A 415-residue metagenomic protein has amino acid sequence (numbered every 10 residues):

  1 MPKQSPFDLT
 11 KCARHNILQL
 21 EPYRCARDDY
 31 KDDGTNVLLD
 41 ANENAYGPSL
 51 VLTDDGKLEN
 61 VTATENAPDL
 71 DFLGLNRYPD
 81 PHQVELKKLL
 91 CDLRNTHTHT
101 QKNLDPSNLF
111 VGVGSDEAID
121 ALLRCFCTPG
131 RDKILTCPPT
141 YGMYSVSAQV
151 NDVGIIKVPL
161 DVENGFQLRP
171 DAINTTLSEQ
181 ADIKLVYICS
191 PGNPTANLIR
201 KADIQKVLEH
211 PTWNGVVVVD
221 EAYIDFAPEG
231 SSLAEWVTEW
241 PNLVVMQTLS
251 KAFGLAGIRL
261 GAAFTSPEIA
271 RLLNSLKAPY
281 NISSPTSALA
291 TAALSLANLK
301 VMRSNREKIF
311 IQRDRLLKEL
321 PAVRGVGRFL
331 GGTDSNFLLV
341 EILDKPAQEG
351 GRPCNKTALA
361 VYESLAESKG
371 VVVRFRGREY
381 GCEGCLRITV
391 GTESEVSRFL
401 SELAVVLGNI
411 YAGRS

Functional and structural regions predicted by a protein language model:
P2-H82, L89-D92, D182: N-terminal "arm"/small-domain region of PLP-dependent enzymes with the aminotransferase-like
T53-L70, H99-K102, D344-K356: Intrinsically disordered, low-complexity domain-flanking/linker segments in eukaryotic proteins, enriched
L73-T212, Y223-W240, V244: Conserved core of the PLP fold type I
A202, C354-K356, E367-S368, V373 (+1 more regions): PLP-dependent enzyme catalytic core of the Aspartate aminotransferase-like
N242-V323, R328-L330: PLP-dependent aminotransferase class I/II
G257, D334-N336, Y380-E383: Short acidic/glycine-enriched loop/turn segments that link adjacent beta-strands
F310, V323-S368, L386, V390: Conserved PLP-binding catalytic core of the aspartate aminotransferase-like
